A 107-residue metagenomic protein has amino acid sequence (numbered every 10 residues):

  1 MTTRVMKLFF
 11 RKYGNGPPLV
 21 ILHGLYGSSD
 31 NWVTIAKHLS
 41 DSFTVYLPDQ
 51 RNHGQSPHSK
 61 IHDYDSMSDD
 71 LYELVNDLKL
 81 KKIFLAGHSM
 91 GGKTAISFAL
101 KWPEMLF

Functional and structural regions predicted by a protein language model:
M1-K7: N-terminal cap/lid segment of alpha/beta-hydrolase-fold proteins
V5, G14-G16, D41, K79-K82 (+1 more regions): Active-site acidic short loop of glycosyltransferases
F9-H58: Conserved HGGG/HGGXW glycine-rich cap/lid loop of the alpha/beta-hydrolase fold
T34-K37, D41, E73, L100-E104: Short, well-ordered alpha-helices that flank and scaffold nucleotide-derived cofactor binding pockets
A36-K37, Y46-A86: Active-site loop/oxyanion-hole signature of alpha/beta-hydrolase fold enzymes
K81-F107: Conserved hydrolase catalytic core segment
